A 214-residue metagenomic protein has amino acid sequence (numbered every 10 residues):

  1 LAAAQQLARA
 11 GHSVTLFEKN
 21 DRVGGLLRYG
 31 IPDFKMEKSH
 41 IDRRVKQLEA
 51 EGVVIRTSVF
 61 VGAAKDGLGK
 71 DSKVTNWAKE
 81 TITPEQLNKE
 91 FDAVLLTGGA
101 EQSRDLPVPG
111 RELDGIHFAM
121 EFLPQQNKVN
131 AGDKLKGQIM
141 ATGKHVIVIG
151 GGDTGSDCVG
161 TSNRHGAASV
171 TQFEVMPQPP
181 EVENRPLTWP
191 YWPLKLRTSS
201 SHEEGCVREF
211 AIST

Functional and structural regions predicted by a protein language model:
L1-T214: Residues forming the flavin
